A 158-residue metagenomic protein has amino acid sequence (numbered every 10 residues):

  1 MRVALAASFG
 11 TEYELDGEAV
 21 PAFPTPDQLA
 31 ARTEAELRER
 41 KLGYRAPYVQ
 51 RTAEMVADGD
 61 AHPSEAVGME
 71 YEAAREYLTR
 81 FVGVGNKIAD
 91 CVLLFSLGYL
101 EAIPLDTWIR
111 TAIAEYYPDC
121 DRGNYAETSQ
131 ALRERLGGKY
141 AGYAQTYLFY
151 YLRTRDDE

Functional and structural regions predicted by a protein language model:
M1-E158: HhH-family (HhH-GPD) DNA N-glycosylase catalytic core used in base-excision repair
